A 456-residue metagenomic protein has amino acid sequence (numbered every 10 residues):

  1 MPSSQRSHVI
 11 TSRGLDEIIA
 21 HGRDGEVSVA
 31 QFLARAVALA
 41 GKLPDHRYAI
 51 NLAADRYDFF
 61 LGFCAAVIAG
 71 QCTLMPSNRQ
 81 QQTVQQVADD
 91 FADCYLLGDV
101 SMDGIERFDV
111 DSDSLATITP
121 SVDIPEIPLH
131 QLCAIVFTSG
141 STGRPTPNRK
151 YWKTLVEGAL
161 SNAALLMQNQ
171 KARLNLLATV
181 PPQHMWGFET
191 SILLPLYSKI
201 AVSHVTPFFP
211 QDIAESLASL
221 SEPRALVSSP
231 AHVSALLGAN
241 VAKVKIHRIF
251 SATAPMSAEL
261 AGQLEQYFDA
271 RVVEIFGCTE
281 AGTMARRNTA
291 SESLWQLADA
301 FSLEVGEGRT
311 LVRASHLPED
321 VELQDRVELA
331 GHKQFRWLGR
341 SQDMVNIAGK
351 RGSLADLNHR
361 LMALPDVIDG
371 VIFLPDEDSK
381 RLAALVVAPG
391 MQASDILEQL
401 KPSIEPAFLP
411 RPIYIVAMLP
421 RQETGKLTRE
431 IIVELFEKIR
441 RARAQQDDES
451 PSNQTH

Functional and structural regions predicted by a protein language model:
P2-Q5, I10-L15, L115, T119-F137 (+1 more regions): Conserved pre-ATP/AMP-binding loop-to-beta segment of ANL
R13-P44, K150-K153: Conserved AMP-binding/adenylate-forming core of the ANL superfamily
E26-S28, P125, C133-L160: Conserved AMP-binding A3 loop
A38-R79, R173-P182: Conserved AMP-binding/adenylate-forming
E157-N175, Q183-A225: Conserved AMP-binding/adenylation subdomain of ANL enzymes
L237-E292, S302: Gly/Ser/Thr-rich phosphate-binding loop
Q324-F408: AMP-binding/adenylate-forming catalytic core of the ANL superfamily
V345, L385, Q399-H456: Conserved C-terminal "lid"/linker of ANL adenylate-forming enzymes
